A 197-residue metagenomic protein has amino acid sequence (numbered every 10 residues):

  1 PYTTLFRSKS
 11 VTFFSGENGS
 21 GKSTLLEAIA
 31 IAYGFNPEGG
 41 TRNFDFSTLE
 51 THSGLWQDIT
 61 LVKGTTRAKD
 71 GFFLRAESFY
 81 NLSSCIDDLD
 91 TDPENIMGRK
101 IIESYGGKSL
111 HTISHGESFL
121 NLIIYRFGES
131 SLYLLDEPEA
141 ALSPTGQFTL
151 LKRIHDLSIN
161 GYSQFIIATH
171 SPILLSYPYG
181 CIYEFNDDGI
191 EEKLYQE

Functional and structural regions predicted by a protein language model:
Y2-L5: Short, small-residue-biased leader/transition segments that mark boundaries at the very start of proteins
V11-F13, T24-T91: ABC ATPase nucleotide-binding domain signature region
E17-N18: The conserved Walker
G21: Conserved glycine(s) of the Walker
S83-I113: Conserved P-loop NTPase mechanochemical-coupling segment
Y105, S109-E137, T145-N160: GG-anchored amphipathic helix commonly corresponding to the ABC/SMC/Rad50 NBD signature/C-loop
T145, T149-I166, H170-E197: C-terminal lobe/lid and adjacent interdomain/linker elements of RecA-like ASCE P-loop ATPase modules
